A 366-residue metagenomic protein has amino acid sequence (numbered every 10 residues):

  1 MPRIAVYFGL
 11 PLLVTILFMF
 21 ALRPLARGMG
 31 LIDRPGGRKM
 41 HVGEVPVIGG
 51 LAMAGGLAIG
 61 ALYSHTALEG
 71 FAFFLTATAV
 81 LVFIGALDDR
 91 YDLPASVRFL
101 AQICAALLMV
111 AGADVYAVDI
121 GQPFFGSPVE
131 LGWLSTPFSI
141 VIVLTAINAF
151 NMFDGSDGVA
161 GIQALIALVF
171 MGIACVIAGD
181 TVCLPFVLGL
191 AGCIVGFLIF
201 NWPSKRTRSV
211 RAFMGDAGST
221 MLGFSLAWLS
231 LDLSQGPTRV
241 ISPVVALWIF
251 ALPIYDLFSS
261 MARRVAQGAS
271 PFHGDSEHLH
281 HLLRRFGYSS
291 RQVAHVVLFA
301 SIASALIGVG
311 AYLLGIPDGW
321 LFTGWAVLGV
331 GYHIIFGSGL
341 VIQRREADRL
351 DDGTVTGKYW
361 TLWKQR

Functional and structural regions predicted by a protein language model:
M1-L257: "…together with the soluble PPM/PP2C metallo-phosphatase catalytic core" -> "…together with the soluble PPM/PP2C
D232-R366: C-terminal membrane-associated helical module and adjoining short loops/tails
